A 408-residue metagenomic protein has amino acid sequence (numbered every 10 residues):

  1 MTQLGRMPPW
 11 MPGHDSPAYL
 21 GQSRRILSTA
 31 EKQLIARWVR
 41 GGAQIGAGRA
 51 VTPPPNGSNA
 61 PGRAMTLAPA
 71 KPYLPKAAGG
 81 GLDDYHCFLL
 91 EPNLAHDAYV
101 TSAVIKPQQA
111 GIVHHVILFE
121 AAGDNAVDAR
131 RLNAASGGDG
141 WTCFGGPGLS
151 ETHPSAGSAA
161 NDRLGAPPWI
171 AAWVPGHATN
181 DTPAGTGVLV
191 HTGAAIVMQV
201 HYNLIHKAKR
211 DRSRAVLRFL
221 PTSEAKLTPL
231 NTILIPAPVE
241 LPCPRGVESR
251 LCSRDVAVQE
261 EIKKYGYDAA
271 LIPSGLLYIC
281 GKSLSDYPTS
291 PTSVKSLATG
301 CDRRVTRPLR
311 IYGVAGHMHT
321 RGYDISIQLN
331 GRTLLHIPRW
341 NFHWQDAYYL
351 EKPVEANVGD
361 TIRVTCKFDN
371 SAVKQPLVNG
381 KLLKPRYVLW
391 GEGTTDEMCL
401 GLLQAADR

Functional and structural regions predicted by a protein language model:
M1-L90, S102, G193-Q199: Aromatic- and Gly/Pro-enriched helix-to-coil junctions and flexible linker segments
G57-V358, R363-R408: His-enriched metal-coordination microenvironments in redox/metal-binding proteins
